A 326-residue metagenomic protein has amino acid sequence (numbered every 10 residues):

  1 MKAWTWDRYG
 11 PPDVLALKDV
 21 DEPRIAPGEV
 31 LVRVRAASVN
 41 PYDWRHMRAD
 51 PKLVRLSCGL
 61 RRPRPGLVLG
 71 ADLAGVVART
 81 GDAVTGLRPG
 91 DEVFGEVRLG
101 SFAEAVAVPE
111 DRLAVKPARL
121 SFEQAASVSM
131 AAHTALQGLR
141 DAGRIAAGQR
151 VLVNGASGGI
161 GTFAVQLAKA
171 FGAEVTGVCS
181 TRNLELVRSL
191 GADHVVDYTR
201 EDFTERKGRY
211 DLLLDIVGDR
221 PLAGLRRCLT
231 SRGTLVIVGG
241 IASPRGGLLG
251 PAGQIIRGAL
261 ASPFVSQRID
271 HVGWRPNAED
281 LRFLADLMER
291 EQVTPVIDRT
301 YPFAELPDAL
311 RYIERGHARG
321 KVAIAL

Functional and structural regions predicted by a protein language model:
P11, V20-A74: N-terminal glycine-rich beta->alpha transition that marks the start or flank of a dinucleotide-binding site
M47, D72-V97: A glycine-/small-residue-rich N-terminal strand-loop-strand element that serves as the cofactor-binding glycine loop
R88, A125-D197: Mid-domain Rossmann-like dinucleotide-binding core that forms the NAD(H)/NADP(H) cofactor-binding site
V97-E110: A structural motif shared across PLP-dependent enzymes of the aminotransferase-like
E205-L212: A short acidic, Gly/Pro-enriched loop at the edge of an enzyme's catalytic core that lines a small-molecule cofactor
R220-V293: Glycine-rich phosphate-binding loop and adjacent beta-alpha segment of Rossmann(oid) nucleotide-cofactor-binding
R275-L326: C-terminal hydrophobic helical "lid"/dimerization subdomain of Rossmann-like NAD(P)H-dependent oxidoreductases
